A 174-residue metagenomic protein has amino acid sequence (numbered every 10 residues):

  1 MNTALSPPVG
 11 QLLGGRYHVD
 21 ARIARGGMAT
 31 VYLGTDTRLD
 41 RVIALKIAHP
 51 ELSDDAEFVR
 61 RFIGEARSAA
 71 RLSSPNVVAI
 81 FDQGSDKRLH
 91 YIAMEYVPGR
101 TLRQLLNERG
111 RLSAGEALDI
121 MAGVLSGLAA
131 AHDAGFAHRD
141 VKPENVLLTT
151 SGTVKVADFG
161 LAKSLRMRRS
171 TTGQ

Functional and structural regions predicted by a protein language model:
T3-P8, D54-E57, T150-Q174: Activation segment of protein kinases
V19-G26, V31: Protein kinase glycine-rich loop
T35-V42: Conserved N-lobe loop of protein kinases adjacent to the ATP-binding glycine-rich P-loop
H49-R71: AlphaC helix of the eukaryotic protein kinase fold
Q83: Activation-segment/catalytic-loop signature of the eukaryotic protein kinase fold
K87-T101, L105: Conserved short submotifs of the Hanks-type protein kinase catalytic core that shape the nucleotide-binding pocket
I120-M121: Activation segment signature within eukaryotic-like protein kinase domains
V124-F136: Protein kinase catalytic-loop region centered on the HRD/HxD motif
